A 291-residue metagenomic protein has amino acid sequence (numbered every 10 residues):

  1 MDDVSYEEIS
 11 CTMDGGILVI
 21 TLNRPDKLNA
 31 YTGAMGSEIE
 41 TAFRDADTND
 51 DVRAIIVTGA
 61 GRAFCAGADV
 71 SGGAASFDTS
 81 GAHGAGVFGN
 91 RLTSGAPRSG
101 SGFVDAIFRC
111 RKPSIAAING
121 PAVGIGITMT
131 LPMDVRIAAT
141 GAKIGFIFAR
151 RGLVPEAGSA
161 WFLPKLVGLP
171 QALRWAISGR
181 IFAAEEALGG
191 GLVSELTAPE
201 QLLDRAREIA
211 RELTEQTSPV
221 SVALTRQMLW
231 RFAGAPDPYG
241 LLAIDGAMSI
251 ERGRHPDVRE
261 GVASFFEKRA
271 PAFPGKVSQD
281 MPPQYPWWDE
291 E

Functional and structural regions predicted by a protein language model:
M1, T12, S37, T41-T48 (+6 more regions): Replace "anionic and nucleotidyl ligands
M1-A60, A75-S76, Q284-E291: Conserved CoA-thioester-binding segment of acyl-CoA-metabolizing enzymes
I20, R24, I39, V57 (+7 more regions): Terminal peptide-recognition signature
P25, I137-A142, V193-A243, I250-E251 (+2 more regions): C-terminal long alpha-helix characteristic of the crotonase
G59-R109, A122, G152, P236: Glycine- (often His-adjacent) and acidic-residue-rich active-site loop that binds/positions the CoA thioester
S99-F103, S159-F162, Q171, L224 (+2 more regions): Hydrophobic alpha-helical segments typical of transmembrane helices and their membrane-interface/capping positions
D105-V220, Y239, H255: Crotonase-fold acyl-CoA enzyme core
